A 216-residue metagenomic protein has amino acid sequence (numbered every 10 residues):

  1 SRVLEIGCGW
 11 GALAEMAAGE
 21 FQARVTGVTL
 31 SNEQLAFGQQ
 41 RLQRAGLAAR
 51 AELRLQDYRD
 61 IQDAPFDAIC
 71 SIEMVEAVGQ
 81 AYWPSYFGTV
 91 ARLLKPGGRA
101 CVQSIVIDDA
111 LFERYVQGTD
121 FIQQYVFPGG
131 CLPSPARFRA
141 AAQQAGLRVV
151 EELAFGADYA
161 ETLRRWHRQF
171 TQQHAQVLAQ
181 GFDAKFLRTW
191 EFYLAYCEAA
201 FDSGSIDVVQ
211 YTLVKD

Functional and structural regions predicted by a protein language model:
S1-G7: Conserved class I S-adenosyl-L-methionine
W10-F21: Conserved SAM-binding loop of SAM-dependent methyltransferases across substrates and taxa, primarily the Class I
G38-Q39: Conserved SAM-binding loop
A45-Y58: Conserved SAM-binding strand-loop segment of SAM-dependent methyltransferases
R59-I69: A short acidic, Gly/Pro-enriched loop at the edge of an enzyme's catalytic core that lines a small-molecule cofactor
P84-P96: A short glycine-rich, Lys/Arg-flanked "PGG" loop and its adjoining helix->strand segment in the class I
G97-I105: Conserved beta-strand signature within the Rossmann-like core of class I S-adenosyl-L-methionine
V106-D216: Substrate-binding/catalytic lobe of Class I Rossmann-like enzymes that use SAM or dcSAM, i.e., the mid-to-C-terminal
